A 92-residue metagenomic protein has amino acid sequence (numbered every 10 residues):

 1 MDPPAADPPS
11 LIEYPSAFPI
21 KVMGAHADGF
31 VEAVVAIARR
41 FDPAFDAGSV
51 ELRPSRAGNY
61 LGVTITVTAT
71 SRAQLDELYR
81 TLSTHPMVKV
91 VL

Functional and structural regions predicted by a protein language model:
M1-L92: Long, contiguous binding/interaction regions
